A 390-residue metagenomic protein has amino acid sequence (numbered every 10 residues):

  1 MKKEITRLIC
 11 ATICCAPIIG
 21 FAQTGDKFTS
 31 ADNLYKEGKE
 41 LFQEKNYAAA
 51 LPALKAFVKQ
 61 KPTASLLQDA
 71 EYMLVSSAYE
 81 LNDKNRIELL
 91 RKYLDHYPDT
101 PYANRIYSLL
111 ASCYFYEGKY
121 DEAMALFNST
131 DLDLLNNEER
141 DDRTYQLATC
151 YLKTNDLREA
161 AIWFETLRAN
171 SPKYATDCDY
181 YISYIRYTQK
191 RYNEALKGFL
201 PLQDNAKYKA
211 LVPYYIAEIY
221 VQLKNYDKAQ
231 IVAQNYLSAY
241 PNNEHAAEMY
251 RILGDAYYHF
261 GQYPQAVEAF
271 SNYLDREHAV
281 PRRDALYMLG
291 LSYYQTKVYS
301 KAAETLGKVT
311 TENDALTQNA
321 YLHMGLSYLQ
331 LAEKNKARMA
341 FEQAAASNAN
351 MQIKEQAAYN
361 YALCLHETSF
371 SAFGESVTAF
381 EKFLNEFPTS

Functional and structural regions predicted by a protein language model:
K2-T6, G20-S390: Acidic, polar-rich low-complexity tracts and alpha-helical solenoid repeat scaffolds
I9-P17: Bacterial N-terminal signal peptides
